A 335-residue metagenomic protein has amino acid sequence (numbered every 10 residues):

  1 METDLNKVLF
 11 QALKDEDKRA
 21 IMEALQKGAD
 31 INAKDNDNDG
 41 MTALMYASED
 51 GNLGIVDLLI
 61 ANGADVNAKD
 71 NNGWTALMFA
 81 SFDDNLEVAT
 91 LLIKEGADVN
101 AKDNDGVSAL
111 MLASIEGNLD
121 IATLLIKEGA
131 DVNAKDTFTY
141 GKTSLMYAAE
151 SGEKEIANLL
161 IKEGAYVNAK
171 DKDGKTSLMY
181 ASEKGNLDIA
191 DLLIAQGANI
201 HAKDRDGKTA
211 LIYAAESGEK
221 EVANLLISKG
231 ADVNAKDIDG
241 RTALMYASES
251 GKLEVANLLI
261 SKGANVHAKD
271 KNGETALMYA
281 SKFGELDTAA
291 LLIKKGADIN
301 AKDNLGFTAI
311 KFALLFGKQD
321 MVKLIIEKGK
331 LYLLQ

Functional and structural regions predicted by a protein language model:
L5, D39-G40, G73, G106 (+6 more regions): Start-of-repeat signature of ankyrin repeats
A20, G54-I55, E87-V88, D120-I121 (+6 more regions): Conserved ankyrin/ankyrin-like repeat signature
I31-A33, V66, V99, V132-A134 (+6 more regions): Ankyrin-repeat inter-repeat connecting loop/turn
D35-D37, D70, D103, D136-F138 (+5 more regions): Ankyrin repeat boundary/linker residues
